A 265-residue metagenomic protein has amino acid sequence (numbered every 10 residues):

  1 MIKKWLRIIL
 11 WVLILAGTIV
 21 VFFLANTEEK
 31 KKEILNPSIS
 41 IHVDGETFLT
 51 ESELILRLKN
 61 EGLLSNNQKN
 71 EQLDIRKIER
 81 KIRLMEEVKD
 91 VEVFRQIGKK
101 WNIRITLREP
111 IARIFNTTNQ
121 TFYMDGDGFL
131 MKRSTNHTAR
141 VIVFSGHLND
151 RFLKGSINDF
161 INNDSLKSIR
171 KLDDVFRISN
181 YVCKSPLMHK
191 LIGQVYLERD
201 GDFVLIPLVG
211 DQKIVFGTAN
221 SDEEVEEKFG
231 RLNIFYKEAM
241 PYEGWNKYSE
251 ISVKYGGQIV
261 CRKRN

Functional and structural regions predicted by a protein language model:
M1-I41, S52-E53, L58-L84, K89-N265: Charged, solvent-exposed interaction patches on well-folded alpha/beta domains that mediate macromolecular contacts
E46-S52: Compositionally biased P/S/T/G-rich terminal and signal peptide-adjacent segments that lie outside catalytic cores
